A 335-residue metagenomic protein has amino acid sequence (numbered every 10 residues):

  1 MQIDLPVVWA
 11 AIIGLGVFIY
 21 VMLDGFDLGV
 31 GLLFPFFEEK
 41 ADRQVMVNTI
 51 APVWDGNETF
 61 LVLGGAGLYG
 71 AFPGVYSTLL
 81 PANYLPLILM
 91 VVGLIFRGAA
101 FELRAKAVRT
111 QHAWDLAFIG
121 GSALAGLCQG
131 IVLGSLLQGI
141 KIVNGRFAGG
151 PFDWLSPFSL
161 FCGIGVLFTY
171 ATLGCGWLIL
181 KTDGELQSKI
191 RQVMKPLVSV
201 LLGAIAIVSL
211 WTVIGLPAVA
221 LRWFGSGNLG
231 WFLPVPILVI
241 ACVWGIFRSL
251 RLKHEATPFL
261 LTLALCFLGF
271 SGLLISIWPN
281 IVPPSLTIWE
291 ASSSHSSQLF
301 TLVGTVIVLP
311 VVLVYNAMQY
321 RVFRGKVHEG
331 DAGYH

Functional and structural regions predicted by a protein language model:
M1-G56, V62-G65: N-terminal signal-anchor module of multipass membrane proteins
M1-I13, G67-Y84, L137-P157: Helix-coil boundary and interhelical linker segments in multi-pass alpha-helical membrane proteins
W9-Y20, L80-V92, I119-L124, D153-L167 (+1 more regions): Alpha-helical transmembrane segments
L28-P52, Y69-V75, E102-H112, G174-V193 (+4 more regions): Juxtamembrane membrane-water interface segments of multi-pass membrane proteins, especially cytoplasmic-side
V53-S122, V143, R222-G230: Membrane-interface helix-loop-helix modules in multi-pass inner-membrane proteins
L103-E255: Long, contiguous internal "core" modules enriched in hydrophobic/ aromatic residues
F259-F267: Central hydrophobic cores of alpha-helical transmembrane segments in multi-pass integral membrane proteins
V282-T301: Short, membrane-exposed interhelical loops at transmembrane-helix boundaries
